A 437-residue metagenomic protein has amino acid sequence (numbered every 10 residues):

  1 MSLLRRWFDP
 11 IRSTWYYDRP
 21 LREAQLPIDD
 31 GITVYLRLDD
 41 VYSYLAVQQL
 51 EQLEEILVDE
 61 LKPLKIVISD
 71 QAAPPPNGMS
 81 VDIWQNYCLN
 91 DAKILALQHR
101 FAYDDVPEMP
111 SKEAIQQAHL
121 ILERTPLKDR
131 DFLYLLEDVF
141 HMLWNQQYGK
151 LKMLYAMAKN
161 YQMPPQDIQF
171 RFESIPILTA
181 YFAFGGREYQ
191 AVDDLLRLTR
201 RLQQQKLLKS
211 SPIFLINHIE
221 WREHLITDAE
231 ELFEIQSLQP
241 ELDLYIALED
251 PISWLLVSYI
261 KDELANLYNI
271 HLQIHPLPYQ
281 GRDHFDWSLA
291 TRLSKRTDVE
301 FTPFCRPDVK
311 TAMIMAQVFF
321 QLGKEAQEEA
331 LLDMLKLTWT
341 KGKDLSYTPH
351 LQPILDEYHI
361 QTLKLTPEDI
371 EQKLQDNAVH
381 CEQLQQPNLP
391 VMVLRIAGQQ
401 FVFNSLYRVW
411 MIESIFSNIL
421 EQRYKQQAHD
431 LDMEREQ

Functional and structural regions predicted by a protein language model:
L3-W7, I11-R12, I28-V34, S43-E55 (+5 more regions): C-terminal cap of thioredoxin/glutaredoxin-like
I11-S13, Y17, R22: A eukaryotic "domain-start" boundary segment
A24-L26: Asp/Glu-centered strand-loop micro-motifs enriched in Gly/Pro and often flanked by an aromatic residue
D39, E188, D308: Aromatic-acidic/polar surface patches that form glycan- and anion
D39, E249, L277: Active-site beta-loop-alpha junctions enriched in small/polar residues
L45-L143, W254-K341, R423, Q427-E436: Structural alpha/beta surface segment adjacent to cysteine/selenocysteine redox centers across thiol/disulfide enzymes
